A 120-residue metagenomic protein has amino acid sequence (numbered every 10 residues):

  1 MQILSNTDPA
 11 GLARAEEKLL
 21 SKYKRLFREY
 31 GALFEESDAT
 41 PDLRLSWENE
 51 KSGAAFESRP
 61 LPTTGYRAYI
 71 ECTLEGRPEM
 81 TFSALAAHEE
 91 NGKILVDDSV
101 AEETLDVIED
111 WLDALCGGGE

Functional and structural regions predicted by a protein language model:
M1, A15, Y30, I70 (+1 more regions): Generic structural signal of hydrophobic/aromatic residues within well-ordered alpha-helices of folded domains
M1-L4, F82-A84: Short, compositionally biased low-complexity segments
Q2-F56: Negatively charged, low-complexity tracts enriched in Asp/Glu with abundant Ser/Thr
N6, A10-K18, L95, S99-E120: Lipid-handling modules and contact-site tethers
A54-D110: Intrinsically disordered, low-complexity regulatory segments enriched in Ser/Thr/Pro and charged residues
